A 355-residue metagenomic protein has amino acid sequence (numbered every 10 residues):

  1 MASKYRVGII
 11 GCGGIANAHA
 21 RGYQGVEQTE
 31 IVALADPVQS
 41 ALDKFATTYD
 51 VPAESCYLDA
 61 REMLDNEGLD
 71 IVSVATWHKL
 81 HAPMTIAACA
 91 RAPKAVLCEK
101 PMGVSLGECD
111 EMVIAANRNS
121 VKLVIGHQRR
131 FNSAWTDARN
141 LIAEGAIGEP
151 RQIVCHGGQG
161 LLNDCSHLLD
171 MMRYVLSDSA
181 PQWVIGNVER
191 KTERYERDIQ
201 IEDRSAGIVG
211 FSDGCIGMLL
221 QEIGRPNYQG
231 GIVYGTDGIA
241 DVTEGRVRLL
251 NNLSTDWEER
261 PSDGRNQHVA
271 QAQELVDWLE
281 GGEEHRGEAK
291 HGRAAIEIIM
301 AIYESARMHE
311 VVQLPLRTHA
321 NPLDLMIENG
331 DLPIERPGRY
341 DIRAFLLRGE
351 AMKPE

Functional and structural regions predicted by a protein language model:
M1, I71-S73, W278-E355: C-terminal helix-rich "cap/oligomerization" subdomain common to oxidoreductases
M1-V51, A351-E355: N-terminal Rossmann-like dinucleotide-binding module
G13, H19, S40, Y49-A115: Beta-loop-alpha module in the N-terminal Rossmann-like domain of NAD(P)-dependent dehydrogenases, especially those
A16, L42, H81, T85 (+5 more regions): A general structural signal for well-ordered alpha-helical segments in protein cores
P37, P261-A272, I296: Active-site loop of classical SDR/Rossmann-like NAD(P)-dependent oxidoreductases, centered on the catalytic Tyr-X3-Lys
A92-P93, S120, G214, G282 (+1 more regions): Glycine-centered short loops/turns at secondary-structure junctions
L97, M102-S166: A contiguous active-site-proximal alpha/beta segment in oxidoreductase catalytic domains
E149-N227, K290: Rossmann-like dinucleotide-binding domain that binds NAD(P)(H)
